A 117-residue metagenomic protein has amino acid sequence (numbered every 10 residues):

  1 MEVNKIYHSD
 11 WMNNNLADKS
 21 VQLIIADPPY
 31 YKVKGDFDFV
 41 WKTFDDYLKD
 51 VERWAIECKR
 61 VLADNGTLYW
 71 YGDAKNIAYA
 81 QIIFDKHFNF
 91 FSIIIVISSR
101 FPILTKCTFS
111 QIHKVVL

Functional and structural regions predicted by a protein language model:
M1-L117: Core catalytic lobe of class I
